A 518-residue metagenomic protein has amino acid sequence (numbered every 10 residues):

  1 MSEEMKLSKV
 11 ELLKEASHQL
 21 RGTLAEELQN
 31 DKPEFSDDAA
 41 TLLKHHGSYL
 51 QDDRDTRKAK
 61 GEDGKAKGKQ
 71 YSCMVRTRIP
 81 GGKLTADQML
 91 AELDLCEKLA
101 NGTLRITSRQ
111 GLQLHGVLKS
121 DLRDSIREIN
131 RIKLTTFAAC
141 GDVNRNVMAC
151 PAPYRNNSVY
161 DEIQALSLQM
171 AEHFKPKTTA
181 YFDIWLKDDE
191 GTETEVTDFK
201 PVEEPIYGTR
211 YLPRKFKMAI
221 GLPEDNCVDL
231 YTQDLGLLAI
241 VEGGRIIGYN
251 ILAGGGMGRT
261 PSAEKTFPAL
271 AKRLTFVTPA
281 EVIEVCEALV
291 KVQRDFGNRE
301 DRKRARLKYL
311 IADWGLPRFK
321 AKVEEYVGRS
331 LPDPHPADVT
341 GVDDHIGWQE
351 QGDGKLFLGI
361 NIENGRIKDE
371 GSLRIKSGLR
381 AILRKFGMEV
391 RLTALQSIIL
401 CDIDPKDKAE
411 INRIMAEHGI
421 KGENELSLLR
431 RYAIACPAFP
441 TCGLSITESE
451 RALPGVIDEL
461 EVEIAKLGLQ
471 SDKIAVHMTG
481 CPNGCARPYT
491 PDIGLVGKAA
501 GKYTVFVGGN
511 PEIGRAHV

Functional and structural regions predicted by a protein language model:
M1-H517: Peripheral terminal and linker regions in Fe-S/redox and tRNA-modifying enzymes
